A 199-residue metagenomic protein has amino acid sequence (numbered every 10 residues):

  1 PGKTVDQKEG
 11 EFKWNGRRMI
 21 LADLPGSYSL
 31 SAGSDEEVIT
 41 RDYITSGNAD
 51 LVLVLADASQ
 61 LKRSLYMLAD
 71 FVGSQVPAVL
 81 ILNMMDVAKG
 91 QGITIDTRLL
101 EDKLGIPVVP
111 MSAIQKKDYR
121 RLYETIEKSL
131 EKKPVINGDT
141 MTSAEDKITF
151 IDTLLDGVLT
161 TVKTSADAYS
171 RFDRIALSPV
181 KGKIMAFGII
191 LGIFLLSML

Functional and structural regions predicted by a protein language model:
G2-L51, L55-A58: Switch I (G2) and immediately adjacent beta-strands of P-loop GTPase domains
I20, A32, E36-I39, N48 (+8 more regions): Helical mechanochemical/support elements of P-loop NTPase systems and associated helical scaffolds
S27-S29, T45-T94, S112: Conserved Switch II/interswitch segment of TRAFAC-class P-loop GTPases
S46, T161, R174-G182: Membrane-interface junctions
D86-N137: Canonical P-loop GTPase G-domain recognition
I126, L130-T160: Extended, hydrophilic extramembrane loops/domains of integral membrane proteins
D156-S170: Short, membrane-interfacial amphipathic segments enriched in basic
L177-L199: Core alpha-helical transmembrane segments of integral membrane proteins
